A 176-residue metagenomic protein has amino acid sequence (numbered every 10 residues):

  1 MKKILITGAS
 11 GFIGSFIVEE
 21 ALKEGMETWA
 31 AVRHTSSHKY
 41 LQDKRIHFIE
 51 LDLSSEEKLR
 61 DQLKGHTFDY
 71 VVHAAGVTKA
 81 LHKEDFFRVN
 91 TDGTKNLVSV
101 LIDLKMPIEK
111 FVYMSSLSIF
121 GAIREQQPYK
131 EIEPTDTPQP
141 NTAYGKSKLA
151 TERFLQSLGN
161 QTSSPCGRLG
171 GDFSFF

Functional and structural regions predicted by a protein language model:
I4-E24: N-terminal Rossmann NAD(P)H-binding glycine-rich loop of SDR-like oxidoreductase domains
T7, A31, V71-A75, F111-L117 (+1 more regions): SDR active-site strand-loop-helix element
A31-S36, L53: N-terminal Rossmann-fold cofactor-binding loop
H47-D92, G121-A122: NAD(P)H-binding glycine-rich loop region in Rossmannoid oxidoreductase-like domains and their noncatalytic homologs
N90, E133, Y144-K148: Active-site YXXXK catalytic motif of short-chain dehydrogenase/reductase
K95-A143: Conserved Rossmann-fold NAD(P)-dependent oxidoreductase catalytic core, especially the SDR/UDP-sugar
F120, P165-F176: Flexible, glycine-rich beta-alpha linker
Q139-P165: Active-site Tyr-X1-5-Lys
